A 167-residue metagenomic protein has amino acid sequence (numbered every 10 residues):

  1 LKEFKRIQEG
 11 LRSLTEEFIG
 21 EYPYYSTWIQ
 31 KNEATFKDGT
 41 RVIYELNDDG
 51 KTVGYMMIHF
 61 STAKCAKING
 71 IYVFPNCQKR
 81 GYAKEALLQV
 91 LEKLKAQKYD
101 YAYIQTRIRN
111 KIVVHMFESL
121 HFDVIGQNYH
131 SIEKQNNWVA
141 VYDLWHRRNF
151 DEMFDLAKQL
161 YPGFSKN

Functional and structural regions predicted by a protein language model:
Q8-N69, F74-P75, L87, Y161-S165: Acetyl-CoA-dependent GNAT
I71-K79, T106-I108: A short, internal acetyl-CoA/4′-phosphopantetheine-binding micro-motif in the GNAT/acyltransferase core
C77, G81-Q89: Conserved acetyl-CoA pyrophosphate-binding loop and the N-cap/start of the following alpha-helix in GNAT-like
K84, I108-G126: Conserved active-site alpha-helix within GNAT-family acetyltransferase domains
L94-T106: Conserved GNAT acetyl-CoA-binding A-motif
Q105-T106, H121-V139: Conserved catalytic-core motifs of GNAT/GCN5-like acyltransferases
H130-N167: C-terminal "cap" of GNAT-fold acetyltransferases
